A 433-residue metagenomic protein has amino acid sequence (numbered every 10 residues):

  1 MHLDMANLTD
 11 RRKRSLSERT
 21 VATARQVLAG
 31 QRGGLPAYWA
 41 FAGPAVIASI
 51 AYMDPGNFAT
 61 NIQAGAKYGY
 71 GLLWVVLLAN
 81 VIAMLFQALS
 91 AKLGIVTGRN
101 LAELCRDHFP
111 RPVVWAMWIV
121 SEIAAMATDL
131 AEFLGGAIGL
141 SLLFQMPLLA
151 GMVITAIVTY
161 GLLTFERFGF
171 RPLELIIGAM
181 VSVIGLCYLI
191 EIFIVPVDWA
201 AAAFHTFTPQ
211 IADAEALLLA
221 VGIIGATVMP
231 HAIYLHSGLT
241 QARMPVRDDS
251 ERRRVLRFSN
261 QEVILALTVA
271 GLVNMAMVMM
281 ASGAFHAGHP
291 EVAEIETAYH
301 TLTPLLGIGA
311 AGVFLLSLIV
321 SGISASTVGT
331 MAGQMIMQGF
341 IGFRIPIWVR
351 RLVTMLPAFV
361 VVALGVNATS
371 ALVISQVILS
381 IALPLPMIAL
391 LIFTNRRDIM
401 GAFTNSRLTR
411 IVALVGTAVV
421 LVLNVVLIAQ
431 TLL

Functional and structural regions predicted by a protein language model:
H2-G56, P112, L219, R257: Membrane-interface "cap" regions at the ends of multi-pass membrane proteins
V21-Q26, T60-G65, A88-V113, I138 (+3 more regions): Flexible loop linkers connecting adjacent transmembrane helices in multi-pass alpha-helical membrane transporters
A48, V75-H108, M117-I123, H236: Juxtamembrane transmembrane-helix boundary signature
I62-Q63, K67, C105, G135-L149 (+6 more regions): Transmembrane helix-loop boundary segments of multi-pass membrane transporters
I82-S90, P112-E132, A137-E166, G225-A226 (+1 more regions): Helix-loop-helix module between adjacent transmembrane segments
A83-V96, T240-M244, D248-S250, T268-T297: Extracellular/periplasmic helix-exit of transmembrane alpha-helices
W118-E122, L143-F165, V183-C187, R344-V360 (+1 more regions): Transmembrane alpha-helical segments of multi-pass small-molecule transport proteins
T159, V181-F207, L217-G238, L390-D398 (+1 more regions): Hydrophobic alpha-helical segments and their helix-loop junctions in multi-pass secondary transporters
